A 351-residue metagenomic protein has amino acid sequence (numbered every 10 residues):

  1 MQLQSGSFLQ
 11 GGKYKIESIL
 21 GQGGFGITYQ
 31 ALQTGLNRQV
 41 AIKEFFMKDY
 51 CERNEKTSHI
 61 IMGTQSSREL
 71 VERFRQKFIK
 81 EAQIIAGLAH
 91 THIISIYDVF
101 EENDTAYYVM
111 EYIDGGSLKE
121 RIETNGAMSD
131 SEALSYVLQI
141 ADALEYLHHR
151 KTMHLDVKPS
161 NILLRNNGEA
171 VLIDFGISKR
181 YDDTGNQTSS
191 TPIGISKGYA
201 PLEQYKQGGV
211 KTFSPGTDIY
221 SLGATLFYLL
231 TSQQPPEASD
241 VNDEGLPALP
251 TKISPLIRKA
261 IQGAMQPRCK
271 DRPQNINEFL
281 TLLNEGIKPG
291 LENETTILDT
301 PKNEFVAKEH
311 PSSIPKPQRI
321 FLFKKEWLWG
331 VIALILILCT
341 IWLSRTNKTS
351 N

Functional and structural regions predicted by a protein language model:
E17-G23, T28: Protein kinase glycine-rich loop
E52-G87: AlphaC helix of the eukaryotic protein kinase fold
V99: Activation-segment/catalytic-loop signature of the eukaryotic protein kinase fold
N103-S117, R121: Conserved short submotifs of the Hanks-type protein kinase catalytic core that shape the nucleotide-binding pocket
Y136-V137: Activation segment signature within eukaryotic-like protein kinase domains
H148-L164: Catalytic-loop of the protein kinase fold
G198-K288: C-terminal lobe helix-coil module of Hanks-type protein kinase domains
